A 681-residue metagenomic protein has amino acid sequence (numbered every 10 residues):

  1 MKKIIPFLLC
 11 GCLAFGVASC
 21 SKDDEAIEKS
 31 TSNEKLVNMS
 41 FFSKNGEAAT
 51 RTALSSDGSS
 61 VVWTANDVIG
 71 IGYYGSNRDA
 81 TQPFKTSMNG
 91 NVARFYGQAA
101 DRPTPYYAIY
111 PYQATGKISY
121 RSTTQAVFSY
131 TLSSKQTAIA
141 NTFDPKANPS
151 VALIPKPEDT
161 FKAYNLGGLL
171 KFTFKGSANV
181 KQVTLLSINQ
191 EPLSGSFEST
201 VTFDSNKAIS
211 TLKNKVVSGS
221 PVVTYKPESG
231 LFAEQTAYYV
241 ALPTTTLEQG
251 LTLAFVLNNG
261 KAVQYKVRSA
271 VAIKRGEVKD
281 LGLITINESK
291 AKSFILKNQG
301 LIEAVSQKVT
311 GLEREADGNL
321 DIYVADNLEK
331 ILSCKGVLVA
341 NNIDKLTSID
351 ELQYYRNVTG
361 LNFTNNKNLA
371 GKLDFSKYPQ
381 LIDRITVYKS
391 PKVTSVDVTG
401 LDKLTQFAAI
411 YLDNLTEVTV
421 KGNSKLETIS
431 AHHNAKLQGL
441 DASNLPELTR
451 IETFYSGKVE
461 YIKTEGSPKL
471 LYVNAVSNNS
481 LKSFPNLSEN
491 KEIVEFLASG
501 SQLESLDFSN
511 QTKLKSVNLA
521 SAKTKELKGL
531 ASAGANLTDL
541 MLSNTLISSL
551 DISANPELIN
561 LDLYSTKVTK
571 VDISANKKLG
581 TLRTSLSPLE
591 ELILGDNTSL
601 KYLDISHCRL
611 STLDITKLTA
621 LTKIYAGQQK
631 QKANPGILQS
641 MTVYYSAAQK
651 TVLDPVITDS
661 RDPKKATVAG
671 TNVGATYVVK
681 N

Functional and structural regions predicted by a protein language model:
K2-A291, K389, D397-G400, Y411 (+7 more regions): Sec-type signal peptide cleavage vicinity
K3-I4, D321, E492, L546: Generic short N-terminal amphipathic or hydrophobic helices
G46, G58-S59, N91, P103 (+15 more regions): Intrinsic-disorder/low-complexity loop/linker signature
I284-K367, L373-Q380, G400-D402, S424 (+6 more regions): N-terminal capping/linker segments that flank leucine-rich repeat
K335-K345, N357-A370, K377-P379, R384-K392 (+21 more regions): Concave beta-strand-loop units of leucine-rich repeat
S348-D350, L373-D374, V396-D397, V418-T419 (+9 more regions): The leucine-rich repeat
